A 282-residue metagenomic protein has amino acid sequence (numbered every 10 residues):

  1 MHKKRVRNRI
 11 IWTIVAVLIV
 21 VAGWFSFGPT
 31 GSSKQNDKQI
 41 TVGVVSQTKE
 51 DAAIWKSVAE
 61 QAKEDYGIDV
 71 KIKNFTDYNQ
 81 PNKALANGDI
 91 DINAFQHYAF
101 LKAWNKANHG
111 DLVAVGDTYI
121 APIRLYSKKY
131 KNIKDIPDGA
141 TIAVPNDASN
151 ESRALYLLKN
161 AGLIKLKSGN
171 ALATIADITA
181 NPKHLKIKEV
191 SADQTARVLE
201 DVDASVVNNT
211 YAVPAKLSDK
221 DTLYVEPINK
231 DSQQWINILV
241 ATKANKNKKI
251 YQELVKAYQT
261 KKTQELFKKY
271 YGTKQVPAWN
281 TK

Functional and structural regions predicted by a protein language model:
M1-T41: Short, low-complexity disordered leader/linker segments with a strong preference for bacterial N-terminal type II
F25, A148-A173, V255-K282: Ligand-binding clefts/hinges and TM-proximal coupling segments of bilobed small-molecule sensing domains
Q39-K71, Q80: Short, polar/charged alpha-helical segment
Q47, T76-Y78, G88-K102, S191-A192 (+2 more regions): Beta->alpha turn/N-cap motifs
I72-K83, N170-R197: Short helix-initiation/N-cap motifs at beta->coil->alpha
A103-V115, K128-Y130, D201, V206 (+1 more regions): Ligand-binding "clamshell"
V115-I164, Q264: A conserved helix-loop-strand patch within extracytoplasmic ligand-binding domains of the periplasmic binding
P122-I133, W235-K248: A bilobed periplasmic-binding-protein/Venus flytrap-type ligand-binding module shared by bacterial periplasmic
